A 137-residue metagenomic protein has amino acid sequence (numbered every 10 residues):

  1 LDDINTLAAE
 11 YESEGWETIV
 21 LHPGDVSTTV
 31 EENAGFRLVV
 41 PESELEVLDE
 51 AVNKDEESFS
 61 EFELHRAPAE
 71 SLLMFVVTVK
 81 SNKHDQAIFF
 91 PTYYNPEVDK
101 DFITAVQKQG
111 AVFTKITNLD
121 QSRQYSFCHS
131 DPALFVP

Functional and structural regions predicted by a protein language model:
L1-E32: Long alpha-helical, hydrophobic tracts
A8-A9, A34, A51, A67-A69 (+4 more regions): A sequence-composition feature that detects small, non-aromatic residues
V20-N82: Long, continuous compositionally biased terminal/linker segments
N82-P137: Glycine-rich, aromatic-bearing surface loops/beta-hairpins
